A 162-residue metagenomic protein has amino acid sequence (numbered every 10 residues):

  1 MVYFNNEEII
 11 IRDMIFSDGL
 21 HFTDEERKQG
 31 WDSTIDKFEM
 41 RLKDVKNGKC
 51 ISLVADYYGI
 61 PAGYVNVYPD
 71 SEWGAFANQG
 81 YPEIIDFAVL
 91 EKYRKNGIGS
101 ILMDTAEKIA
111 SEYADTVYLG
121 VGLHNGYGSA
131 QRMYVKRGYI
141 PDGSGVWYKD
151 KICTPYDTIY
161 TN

Functional and structural regions predicted by a protein language model:
N6-F22: A short beta-loop-alpha structural element at the N-terminal edge of CoA-dependent acyl/N-acetyltransferase catalytic
W31, R41, Y64-Y68, F87 (+1 more regions): Ligand-binding pocket scaffold of soluble enzyme catalytic domains
W31-V54: Active-site rim helix/loop that mediates acceptor-substrate recognition in acyltransferases
V54, I60-S71, E83-A88: Conserved beta-strand in the GNAT
A77-E91, L119-G120: Conserved acetyl-CoA binding element of GNAT-fold acetyltransferases
V89, K95-K108, R132-K136: Conserved acetyl-CoA-binding loop-helix of GNAT-fold acetyltransferases
S100, L123-T161: Conserved active-site alpha-helix within GNAT-family acetyltransferase domains
A110-L123: Conserved GNAT acetyl-CoA-binding A-motif
